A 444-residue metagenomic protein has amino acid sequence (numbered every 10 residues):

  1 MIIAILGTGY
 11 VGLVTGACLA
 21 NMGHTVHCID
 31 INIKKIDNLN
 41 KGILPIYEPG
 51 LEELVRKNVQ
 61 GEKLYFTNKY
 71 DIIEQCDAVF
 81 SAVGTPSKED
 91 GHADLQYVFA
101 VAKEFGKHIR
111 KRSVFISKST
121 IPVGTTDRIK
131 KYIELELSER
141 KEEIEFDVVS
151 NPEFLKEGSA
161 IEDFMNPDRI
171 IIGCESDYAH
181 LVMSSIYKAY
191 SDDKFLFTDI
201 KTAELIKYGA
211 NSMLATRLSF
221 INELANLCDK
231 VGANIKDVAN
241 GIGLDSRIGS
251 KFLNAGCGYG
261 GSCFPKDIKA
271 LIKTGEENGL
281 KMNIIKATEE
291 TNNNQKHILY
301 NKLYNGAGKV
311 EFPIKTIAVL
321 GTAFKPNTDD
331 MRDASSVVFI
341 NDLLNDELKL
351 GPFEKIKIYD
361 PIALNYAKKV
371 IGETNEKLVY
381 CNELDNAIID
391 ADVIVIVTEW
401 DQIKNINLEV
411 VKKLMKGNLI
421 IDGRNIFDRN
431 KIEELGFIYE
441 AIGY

Functional and structural regions predicted by a protein language model:
M1-Y444: Structural/interface elements that position substrates and couple domains in central-metabolism enzymes
